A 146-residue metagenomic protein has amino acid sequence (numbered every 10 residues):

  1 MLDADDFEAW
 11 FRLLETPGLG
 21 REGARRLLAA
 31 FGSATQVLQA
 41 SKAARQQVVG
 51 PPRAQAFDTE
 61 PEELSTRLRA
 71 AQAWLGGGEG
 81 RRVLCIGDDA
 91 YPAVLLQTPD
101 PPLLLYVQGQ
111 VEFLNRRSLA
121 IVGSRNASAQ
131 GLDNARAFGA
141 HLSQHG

Functional and structural regions predicted by a protein language model:
M1-H145: Short, positively charged patches
